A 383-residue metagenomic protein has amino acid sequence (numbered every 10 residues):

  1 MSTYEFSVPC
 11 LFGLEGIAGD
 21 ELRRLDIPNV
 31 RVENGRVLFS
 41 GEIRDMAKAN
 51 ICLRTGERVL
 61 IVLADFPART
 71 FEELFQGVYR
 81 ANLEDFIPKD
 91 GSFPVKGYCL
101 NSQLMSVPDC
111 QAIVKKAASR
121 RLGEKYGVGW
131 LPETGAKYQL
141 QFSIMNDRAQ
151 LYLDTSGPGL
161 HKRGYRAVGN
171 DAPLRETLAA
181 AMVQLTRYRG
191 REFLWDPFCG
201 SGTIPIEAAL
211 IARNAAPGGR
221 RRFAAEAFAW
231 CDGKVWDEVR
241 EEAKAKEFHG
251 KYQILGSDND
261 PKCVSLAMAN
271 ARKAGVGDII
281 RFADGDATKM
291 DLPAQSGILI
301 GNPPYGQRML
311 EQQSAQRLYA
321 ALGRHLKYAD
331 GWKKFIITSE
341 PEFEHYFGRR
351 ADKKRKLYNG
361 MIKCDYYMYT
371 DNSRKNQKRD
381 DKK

Functional and structural regions predicted by a protein language model:
S2-Y138, T155-G157, H161, V168 (+3 more regions): Accessory substrate-recognition/RNA-binding modules or partner subunits associated with SAM-dependent
N82-F86, K289-S296: Short amphipathic alpha-helix with an adjacent loop that forms part of the alpha/beta core around
L140-S156, Y367: C-terminal edge-of-domain segments
L151-L185: SAM-dependent Rossmann-like transferase core, predominantly class I methyltransferases with a strong bias toward
L174-D291, Q307-R308, Q313-S314: Conserved S-adenosyl-L-methionine
S296-N302: Short SAM/SAH-binding signature in class I
F335-I336, Y369-D371: Long protein-protein interaction modules used by eukaryotic assembly/scaffold proteins
